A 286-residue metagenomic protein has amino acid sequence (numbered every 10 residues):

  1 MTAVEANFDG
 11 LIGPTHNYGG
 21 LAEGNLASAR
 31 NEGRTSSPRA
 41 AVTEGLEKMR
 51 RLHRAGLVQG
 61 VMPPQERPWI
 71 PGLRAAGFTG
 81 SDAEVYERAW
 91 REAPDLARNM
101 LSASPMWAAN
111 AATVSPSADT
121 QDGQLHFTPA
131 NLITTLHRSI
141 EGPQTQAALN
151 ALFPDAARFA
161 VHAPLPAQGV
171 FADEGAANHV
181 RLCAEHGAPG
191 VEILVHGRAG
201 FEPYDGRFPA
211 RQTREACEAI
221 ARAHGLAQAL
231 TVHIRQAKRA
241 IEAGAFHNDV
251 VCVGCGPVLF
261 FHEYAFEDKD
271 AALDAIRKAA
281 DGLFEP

Functional and structural regions predicted by a protein language model:
M1-P286: The feature marks the mature, well-folded catalytic cores of soluble enzymes
